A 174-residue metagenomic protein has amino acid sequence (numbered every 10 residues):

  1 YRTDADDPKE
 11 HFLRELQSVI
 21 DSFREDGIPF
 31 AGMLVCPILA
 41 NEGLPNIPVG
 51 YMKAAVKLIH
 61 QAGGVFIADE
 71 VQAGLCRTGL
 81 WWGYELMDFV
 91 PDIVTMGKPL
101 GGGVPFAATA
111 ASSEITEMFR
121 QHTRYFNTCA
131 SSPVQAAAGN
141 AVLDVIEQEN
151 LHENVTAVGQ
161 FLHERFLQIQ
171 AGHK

Functional and structural regions predicted by a protein language model:
Y1-K174: Conserved N-terminal phosphate-binding loop of PLP-dependent enzymes in the Aspartate aminotransferase
